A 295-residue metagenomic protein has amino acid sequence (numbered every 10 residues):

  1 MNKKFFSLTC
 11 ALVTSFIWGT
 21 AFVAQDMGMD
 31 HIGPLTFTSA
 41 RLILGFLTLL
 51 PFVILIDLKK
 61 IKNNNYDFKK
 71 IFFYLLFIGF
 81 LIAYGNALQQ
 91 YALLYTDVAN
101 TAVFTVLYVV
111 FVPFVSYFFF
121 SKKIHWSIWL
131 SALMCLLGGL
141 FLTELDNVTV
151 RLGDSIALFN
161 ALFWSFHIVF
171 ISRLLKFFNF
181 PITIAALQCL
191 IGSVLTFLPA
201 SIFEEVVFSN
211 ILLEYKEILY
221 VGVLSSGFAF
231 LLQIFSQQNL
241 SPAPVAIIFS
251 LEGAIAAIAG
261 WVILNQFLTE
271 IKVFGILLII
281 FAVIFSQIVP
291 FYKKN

Functional and structural regions predicted by a protein language model:
M1-T36, F80, L88, D146-R173 (+1 more regions): Glycine-/small-residue-enriched transmembrane alpha-helix faces in small-molecule transporters and effluxers
F6-T14, I61-L88, L152-N160, S209-F228 (+1 more regions): Loop-to-transmembrane-helix transition segments
S15, T38-A40, T101-L107, I171-V194 (+1 more regions): Helix-helix packing/entry segments at the starts of transmembrane helices
A21-F22, L50-A99, F104-T105, F141 (+1 more regions): Specific transmembrane alpha-helical segments of multi-pass solute transporters/efflux pumps, especially DMT/EamA
T36-L47, N86, Q90-K122, I128 (+2 more regions): Specific alpha-helical transmembrane segments that line the substrate/conduction pathway and gating interfaces
L42, L50, I54-L58, E214 (+1 more regions): C-terminal-most transmembrane helix of multi-pass membrane proteins
L49, V112-P113, T149-E204: Transmembrane alpha-helical segments that form core, pore/gating elements of small-molecule transporters/exporters
I124-E144, W164, T196, S250 (+1 more regions): Hydrophobic transmembrane alpha-helices of multi-pass small-molecule transport proteins
